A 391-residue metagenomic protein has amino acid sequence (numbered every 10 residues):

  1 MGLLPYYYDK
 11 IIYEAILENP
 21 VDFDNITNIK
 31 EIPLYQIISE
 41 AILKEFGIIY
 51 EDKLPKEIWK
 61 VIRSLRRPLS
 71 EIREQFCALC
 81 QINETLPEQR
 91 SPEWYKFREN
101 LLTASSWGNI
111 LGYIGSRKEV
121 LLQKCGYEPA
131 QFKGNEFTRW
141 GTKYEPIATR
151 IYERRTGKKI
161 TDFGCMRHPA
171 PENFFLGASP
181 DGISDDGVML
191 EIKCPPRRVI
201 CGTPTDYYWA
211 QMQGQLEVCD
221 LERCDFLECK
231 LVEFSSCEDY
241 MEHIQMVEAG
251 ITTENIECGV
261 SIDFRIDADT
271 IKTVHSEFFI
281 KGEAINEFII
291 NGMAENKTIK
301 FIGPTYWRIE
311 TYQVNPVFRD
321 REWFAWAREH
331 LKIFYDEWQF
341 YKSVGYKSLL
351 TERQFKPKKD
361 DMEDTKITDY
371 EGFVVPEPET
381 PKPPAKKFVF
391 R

Functional and structural regions predicted by a protein language model:
M1-R391: Accessory terminal regions of nucleic-acid processing enzymes
